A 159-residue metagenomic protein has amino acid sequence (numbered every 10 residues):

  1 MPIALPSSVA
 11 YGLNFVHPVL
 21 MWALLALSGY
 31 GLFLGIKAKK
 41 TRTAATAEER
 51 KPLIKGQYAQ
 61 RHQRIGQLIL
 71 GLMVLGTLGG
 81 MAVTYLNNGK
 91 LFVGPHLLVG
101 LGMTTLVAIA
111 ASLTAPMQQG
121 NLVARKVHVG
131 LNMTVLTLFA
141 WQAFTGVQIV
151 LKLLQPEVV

Functional and structural regions predicted by a protein language model:
M1-V159: Membrane-embedded alpha-helical bundles that constitute the cytochrome b-like, heme-associated redox core of multi-pass
